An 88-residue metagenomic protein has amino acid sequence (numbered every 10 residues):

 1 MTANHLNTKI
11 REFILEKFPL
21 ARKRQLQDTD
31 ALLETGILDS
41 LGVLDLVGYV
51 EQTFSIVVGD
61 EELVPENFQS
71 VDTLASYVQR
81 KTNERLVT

Functional and structural regions predicted by a protein language model:
M1-K23, S76-T88: Thiotemplate assembly-line natural product biosynthesis machinery
K17-I37, I56-E62, T82, T88: Phosphopantetheine carrier-protein modules
S40: Catalytic nucleophile serine of serine hydrolases, specifically the conserved "nucleophile elbow" pentapeptide
L44: Conserved catalytic core of two-component sensor histidine kinases
E62-T73: AMP-binding/adenylate-forming catalytic domain of the ANL superfamily
